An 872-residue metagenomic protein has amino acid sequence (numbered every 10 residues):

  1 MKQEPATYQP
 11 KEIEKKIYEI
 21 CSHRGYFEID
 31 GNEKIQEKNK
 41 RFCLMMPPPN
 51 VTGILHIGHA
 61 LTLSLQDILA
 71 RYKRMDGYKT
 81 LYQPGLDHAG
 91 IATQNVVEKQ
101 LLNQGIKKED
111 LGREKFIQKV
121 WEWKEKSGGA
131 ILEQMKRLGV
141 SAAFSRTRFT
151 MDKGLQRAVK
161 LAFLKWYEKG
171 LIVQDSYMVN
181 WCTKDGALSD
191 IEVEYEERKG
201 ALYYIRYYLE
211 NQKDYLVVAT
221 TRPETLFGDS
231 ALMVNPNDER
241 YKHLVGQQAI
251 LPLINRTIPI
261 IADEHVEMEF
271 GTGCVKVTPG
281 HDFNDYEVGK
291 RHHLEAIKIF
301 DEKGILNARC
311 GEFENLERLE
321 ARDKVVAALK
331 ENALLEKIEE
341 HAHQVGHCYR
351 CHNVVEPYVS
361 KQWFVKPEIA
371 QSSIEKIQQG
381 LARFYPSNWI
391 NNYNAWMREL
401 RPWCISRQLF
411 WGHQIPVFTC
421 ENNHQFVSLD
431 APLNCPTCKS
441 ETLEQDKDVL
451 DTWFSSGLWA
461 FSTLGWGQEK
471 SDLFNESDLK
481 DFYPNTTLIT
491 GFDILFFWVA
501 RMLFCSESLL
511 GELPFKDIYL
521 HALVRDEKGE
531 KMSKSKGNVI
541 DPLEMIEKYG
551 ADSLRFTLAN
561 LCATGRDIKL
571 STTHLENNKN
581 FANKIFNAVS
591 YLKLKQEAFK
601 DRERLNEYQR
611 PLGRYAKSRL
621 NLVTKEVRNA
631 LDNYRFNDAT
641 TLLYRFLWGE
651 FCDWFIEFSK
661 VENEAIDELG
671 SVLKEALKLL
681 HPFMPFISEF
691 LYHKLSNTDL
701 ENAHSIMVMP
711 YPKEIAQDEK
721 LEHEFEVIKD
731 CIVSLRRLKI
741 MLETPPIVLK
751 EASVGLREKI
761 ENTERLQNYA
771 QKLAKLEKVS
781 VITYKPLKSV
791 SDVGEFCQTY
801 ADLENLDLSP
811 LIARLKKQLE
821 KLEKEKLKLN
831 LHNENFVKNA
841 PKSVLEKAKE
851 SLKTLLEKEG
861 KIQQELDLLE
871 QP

Functional and structural regions predicted by a protein language model:
M1-N237, I261, T278-R291, E295-R309 (+9 more regions): N-terminal, positively charged nucleic-acid-binding surface of large information/translation enzymes
P5-A6, G85-H88, F116-W121, S145-Q156 (+11 more regions): Conserved short loop/turn motifs at secondary-structure junctions
D87, V179, T183, S189-E194 (+5 more regions): Acidic, turn-prone loop/beta-hairpin segments
A130, N580-K593, R614-L622, T640-K660 (+2 more regions): Core structural elements
E196, V277-G280, L319, E356 (+8 more regions): Conserved phosphate-binding loops in nucleotide/dinucleotide-binding enzymes
E264, H292-K303, L409-G412, P416-E421 (+1 more regions): Alpha-helical recognition segments enriched in aromatics with Gly/Pro capping that present substrate-recognition
H347-C351, V524-K528, M532-Q609, D699-N702 (+2 more regions): Catalytic adenosine-cofactor/nucleotide-binding cores of aminoacyl-tRNA synthetases and other
E576, L695-P872: C-terminal low-complexity, glycine/proline- and small-hydrophobic-enriched intrinsically disordered tails that act as
